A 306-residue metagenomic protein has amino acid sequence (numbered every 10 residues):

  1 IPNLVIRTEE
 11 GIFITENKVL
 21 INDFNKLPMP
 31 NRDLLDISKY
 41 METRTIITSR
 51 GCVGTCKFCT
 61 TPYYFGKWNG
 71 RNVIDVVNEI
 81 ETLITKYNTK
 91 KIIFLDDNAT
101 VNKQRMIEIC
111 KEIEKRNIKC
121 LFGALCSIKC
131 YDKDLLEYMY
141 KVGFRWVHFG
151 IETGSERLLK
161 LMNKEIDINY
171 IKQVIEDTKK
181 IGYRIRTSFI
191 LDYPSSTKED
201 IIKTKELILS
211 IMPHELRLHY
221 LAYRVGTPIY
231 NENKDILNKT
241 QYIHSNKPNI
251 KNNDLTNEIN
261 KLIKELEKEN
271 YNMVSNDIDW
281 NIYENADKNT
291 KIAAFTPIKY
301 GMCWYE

Functional and structural regions predicted by a protein language model:
I1-K18, Y220, G226: Glycine-rich beta-alpha loop elements in corrinoid/cobalamin-binding modules across cobalamin-dependent enzymes
P2, E10-G11, C120, Y183 (+1 more regions): A structural micro-motif
G11, N98-T100, K129-C130, I282-N289: Short, internal active-site loops enriched in acidic
N25, M29-R186, Y193, E206: Radical SAM [4Fe-4S] cluster-binding motif and immediate context
G54, R157, L161-M162, L191-E199 (+3 more regions): Flexible glycine/acidic-rich beta-alpha junction loops that bind and position SAM and/or redox cofactors in anaerobic
T178, D200-I201: C-terminal structural cap/anchor segments
L209: Catalytic-core region of carbohydrate-active enzymes that cleave or remodel glycosidic bonds
P228-K234, T240-E306: Radical SAM enzyme core and accessory elements
